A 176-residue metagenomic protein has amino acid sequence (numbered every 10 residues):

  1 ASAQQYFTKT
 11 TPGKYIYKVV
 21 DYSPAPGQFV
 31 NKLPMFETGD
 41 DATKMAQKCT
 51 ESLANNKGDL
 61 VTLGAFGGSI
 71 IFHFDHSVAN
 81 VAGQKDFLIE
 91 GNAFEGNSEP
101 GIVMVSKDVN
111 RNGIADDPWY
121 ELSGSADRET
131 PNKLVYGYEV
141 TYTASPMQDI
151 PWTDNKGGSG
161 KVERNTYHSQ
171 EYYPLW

Functional and structural regions predicted by a protein language model:
A3-G101, P118-W176: A domain-level signal for the mature, folded cores of soluble proteins
S106-N112: Short loop/turn segments immediately following beta-strands, especially the blade-tip and inter-blade linker loops
